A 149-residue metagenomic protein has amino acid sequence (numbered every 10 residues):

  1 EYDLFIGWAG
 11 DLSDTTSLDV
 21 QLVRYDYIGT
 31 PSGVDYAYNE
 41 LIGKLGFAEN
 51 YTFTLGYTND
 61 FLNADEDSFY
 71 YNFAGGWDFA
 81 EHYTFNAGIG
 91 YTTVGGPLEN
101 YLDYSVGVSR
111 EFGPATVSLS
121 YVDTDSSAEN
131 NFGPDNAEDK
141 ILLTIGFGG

Functional and structural regions predicted by a protein language model:
E1-D19, F147-G149: Glycine- and aromatic-enriched membrane insertion/assembly motifs of diderm outer-membrane and organelle channel
Y2, D35-L41, D65-Y71, N100-Y104 (+1 more regions): Residues that define the transmembrane beta-barrel architecture of outer-membrane proteins
F5-G7, Q21, I42-K44, N72-G76 (+2 more regions): Outer-membrane beta-barrel architecture
D14-V20, E49-L55, W77, E81-A87 (+1 more regions): Repeated loop/turn-to-beta-strand initiation elements of outer-membrane beta-barrel proteins
T16-Y71: Hydrophobic, well-structured mid-protein blocks that either form specific transmembrane helices
V23-S32, G56-A64, G90-P97, D103 (+1 more regions): Sequence/structural signature of outer-membrane beta-barrel proteins
W77, V106-A115, Y121, D135-G149: Outer-membrane beta-barrel "beta-signal"
T84-S120: Outer membrane beta-barrel transmembrane domains
